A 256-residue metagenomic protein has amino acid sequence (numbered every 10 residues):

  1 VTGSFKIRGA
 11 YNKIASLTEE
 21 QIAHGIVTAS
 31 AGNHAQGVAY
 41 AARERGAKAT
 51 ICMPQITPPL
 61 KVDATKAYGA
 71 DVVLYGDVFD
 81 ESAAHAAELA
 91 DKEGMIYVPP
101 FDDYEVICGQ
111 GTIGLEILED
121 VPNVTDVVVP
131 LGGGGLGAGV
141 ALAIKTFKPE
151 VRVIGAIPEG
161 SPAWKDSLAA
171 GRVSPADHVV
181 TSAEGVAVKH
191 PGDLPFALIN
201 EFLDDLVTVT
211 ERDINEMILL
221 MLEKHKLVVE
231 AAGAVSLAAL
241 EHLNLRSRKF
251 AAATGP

Functional and structural regions predicted by a protein language model:
V1-P256: PLP-dependent amino-acid enzyme catalytic core
